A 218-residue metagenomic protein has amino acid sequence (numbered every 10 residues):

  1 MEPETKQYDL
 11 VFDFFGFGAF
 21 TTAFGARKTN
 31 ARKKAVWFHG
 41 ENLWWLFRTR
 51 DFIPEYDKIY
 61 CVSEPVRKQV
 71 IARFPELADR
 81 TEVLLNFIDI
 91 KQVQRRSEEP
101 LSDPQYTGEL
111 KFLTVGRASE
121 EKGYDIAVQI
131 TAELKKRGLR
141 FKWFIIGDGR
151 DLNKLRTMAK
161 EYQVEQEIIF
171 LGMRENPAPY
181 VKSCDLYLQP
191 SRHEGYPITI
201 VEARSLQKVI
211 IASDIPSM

Functional and structural regions predicted by a protein language model:
L10-N30, W44: An aromatic- and histidine-rich active-site surface loop
P65, F87: Carbohydrate-associated surface elements
V93-K111: A short helix/loop element that forms part of the nucleotide-sugar donor recognition site in Leloir-type
L110-E133, L139, W143, R150-R156: A conserved mid-protein helix/loop that constitutes part of the nucleotide-sugar donor-binding site
M173, R192: Aromatic "clamp/platform" in nucleotide-sugar-dependent glycosyltransferases that forms part of the donor/acceptor
P197-I200, M218: Short glycine/serine-rich donor-binding loops of glycosyltransferases
V209-A212: Short hydrophobic beta-strand element within catalytic cores of glycosyltransferases and related nucleotide-activated
